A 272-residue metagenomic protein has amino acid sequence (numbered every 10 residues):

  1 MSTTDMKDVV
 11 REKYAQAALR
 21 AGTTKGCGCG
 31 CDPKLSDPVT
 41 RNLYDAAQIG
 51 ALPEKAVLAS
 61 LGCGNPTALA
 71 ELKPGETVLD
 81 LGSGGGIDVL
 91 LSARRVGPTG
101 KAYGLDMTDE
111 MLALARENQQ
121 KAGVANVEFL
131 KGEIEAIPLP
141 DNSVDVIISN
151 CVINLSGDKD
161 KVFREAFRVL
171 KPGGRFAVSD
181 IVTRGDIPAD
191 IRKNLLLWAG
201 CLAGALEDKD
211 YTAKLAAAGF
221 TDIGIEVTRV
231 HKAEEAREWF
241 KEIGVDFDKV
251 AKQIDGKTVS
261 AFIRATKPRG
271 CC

Functional and structural regions predicted by a protein language model:
M1-N42: N-terminal auxiliary segments of SAM/dcSAM-dependent transferases
A15-R20, C27-C31, K214-C272: C-terminal lobe and adjacent flexible extensions of AdoMet/dcAdoMet transferase-like proteins
L58, C63-N65, K73-A136, K161: Class I SAM-dependent methyltransferase SAM/SAH-binding core
V78, I147-I148: Hydrophobic beta-strand segment of the Class I
S92, C151, A166-F167, L215: Class I S-adenosylmethionine-dependent transferase superfamily signal
G97, D160-R175: A short glycine-rich, Lys/Arg-flanked "PGG" loop and its adjoining helix->strand segment in the class I
N154-L155: A short His-aromatic
V182-L202: Short, glycine-/aromatic-enriched active-site segment of Class I SAM-dependent methyltransferases
